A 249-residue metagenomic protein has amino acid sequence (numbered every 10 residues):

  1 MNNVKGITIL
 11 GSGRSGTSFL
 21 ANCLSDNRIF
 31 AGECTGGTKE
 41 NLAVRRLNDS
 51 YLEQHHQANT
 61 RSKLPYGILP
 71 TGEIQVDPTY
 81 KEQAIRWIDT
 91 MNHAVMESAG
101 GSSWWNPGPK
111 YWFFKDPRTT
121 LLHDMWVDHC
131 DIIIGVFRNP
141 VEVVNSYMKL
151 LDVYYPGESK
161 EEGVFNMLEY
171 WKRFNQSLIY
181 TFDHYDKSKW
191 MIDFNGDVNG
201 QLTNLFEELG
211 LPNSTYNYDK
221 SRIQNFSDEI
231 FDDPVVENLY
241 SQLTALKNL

Functional and structural regions predicted by a protein language model:
M1-N2, G6, S25, I85 (+4 more regions): PAPS-dependent sulfotransferases, especially Golgi type II membrane carbohydrate sulfotransferases
M1-T90, R222: PAPS-dependent sulfotransferase catalytic core
G16, V76, Y80-Q83, G163 (+4 more regions): Alpha-helical structural motif
T38-K39, V141, D197, S221: Positions that flank functional sites
Q57-N59, E158-G163, E237-N238: A general structural signal for short secondary-structure boundary/capping elements
Q75-F114: Alpha-helix-centered segments that form part of catalytic cores
W105-S214: PAPS-dependent sulfotransferase catalytic domain
